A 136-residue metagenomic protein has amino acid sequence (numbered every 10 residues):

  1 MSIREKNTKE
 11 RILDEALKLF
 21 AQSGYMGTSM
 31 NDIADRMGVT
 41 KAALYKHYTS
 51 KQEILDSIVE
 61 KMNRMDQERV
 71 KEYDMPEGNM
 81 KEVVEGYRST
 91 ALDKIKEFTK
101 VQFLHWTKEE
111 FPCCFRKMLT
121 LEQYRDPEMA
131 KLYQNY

Functional and structural regions predicted by a protein language model:
M1-N7, E77-G78: N-terminal intrinsically disordered/low-complexity leader segments
I3, T49-E53, S57, T107-E110 (+2 more regions): Residues in soluble alpha-helical coiled-coils and helical-bundle/repeat scaffolds
K9-E10, M30, Q52, D56 (+5 more regions): Short, structured helix-loop boundary elements
R11, E15, L19-K61: Helix-turn-helix
E60-Q67, Y73-D74: Short, basic, alpha-helical segments at the C-terminal edge of helix-turn-helix-like DNA-binding modules
K71-E109: Hydrophobic alpha-helical connector segments
D93, T107-T120, Y124-Y136: Amphipathic alpha-helical packing segments from all-alpha helical-bundle domains
